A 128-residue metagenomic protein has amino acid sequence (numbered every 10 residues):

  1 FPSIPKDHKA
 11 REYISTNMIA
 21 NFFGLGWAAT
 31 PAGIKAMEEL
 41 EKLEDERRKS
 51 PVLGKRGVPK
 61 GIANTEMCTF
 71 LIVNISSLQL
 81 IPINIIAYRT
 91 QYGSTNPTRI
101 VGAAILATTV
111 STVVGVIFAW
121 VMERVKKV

Functional and structural regions predicted by a protein language model:
F1-G33: Hydrophobic alpha-helical transmembrane segments of multi-pass integral membrane proteins, predominantly secondary
A10-A20, A63-V73, N96-G102: The feature identifies polytopic integral membrane transport proteins across all domains of life
M18, F23-W27, N74-Q79, T108 (+1 more regions): Mid-bilayer segments of alpha-helical transmembrane spans in multi-pass integral membrane proteins that mediate
L25-L71, T90-Y92: Hydrophobic transmembrane alpha-helices that form the pore/transport pathway of multi-pass ion and small-solute
E41, G93, M122-K126: Signal for well-folded cores of large energy- and translation-related assemblies
L80-G93: Transmembrane alpha-helical segments of integral membrane proteins
R99-V128: Juxtamembrane and boundary regions of transmembrane helices in multi-pass small-molecule transporters and channels
